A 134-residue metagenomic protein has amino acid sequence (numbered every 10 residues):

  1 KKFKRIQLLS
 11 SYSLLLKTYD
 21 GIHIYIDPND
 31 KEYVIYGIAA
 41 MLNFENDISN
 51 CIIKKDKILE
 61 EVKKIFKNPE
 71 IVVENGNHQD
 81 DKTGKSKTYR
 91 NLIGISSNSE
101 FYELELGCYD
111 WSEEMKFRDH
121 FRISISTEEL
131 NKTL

Functional and structural regions predicted by a protein language model:
K1-R5, G37-L134: Non-cytosolic coordination micro-motifs
K1-Y33, T133-L134: N-terminal leader/targeting segments
